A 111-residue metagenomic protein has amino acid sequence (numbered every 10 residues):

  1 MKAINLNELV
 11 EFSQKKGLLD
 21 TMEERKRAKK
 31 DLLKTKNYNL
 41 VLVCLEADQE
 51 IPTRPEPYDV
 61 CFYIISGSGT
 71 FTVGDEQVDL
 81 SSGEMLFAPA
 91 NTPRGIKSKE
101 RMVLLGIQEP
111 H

Functional and structural regions predicted by a protein language model:
M1-N37: A short, N-terminal "cap"/entry segment at the start of jelly-roll beta-barrel domains of the cupin/DSBH fold
R25-K26, V41-E56: Conserved short histidine dyad/triad with adjacent acidic residue
K36, T72-E76, K99: Short strand-coil-strand connectors
Y58-T70, G74: Glycine- and acidic-residue-biased ligand/ion/polar-headgroup-sensing regions
I65-S66, S81-S82, E100: A cytosolic small-molecule/anion-sensing beta-strand core signal
D75-A90: Short acidic-glycine-tyrosine-enriched beta hairpin
A90-H111: Ligand-binding loop in jelly-roll beta-barrel domains
